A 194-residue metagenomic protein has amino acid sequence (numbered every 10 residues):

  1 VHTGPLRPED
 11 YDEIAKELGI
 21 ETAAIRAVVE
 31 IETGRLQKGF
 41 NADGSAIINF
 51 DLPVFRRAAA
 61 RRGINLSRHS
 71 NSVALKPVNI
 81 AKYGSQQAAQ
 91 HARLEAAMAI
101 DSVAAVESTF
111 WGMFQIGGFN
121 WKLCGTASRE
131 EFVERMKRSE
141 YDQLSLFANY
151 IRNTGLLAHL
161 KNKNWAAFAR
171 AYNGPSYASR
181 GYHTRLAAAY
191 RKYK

Functional and structural regions predicted by a protein language model:
V1-K194: Catalytic glycan-binding domains that act on GlcNAc-containing polysaccharides
